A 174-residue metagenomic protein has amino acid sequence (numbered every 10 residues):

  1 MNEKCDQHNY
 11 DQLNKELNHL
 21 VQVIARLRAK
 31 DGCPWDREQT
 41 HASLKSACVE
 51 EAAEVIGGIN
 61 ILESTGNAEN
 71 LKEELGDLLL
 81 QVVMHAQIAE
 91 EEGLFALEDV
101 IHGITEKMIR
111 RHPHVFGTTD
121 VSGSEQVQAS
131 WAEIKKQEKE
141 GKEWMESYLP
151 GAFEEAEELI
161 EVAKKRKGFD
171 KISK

Functional and structural regions predicted by a protein language model:
M1-E74, L80-K174: Flexible "arm" and connector segments at domain edges
